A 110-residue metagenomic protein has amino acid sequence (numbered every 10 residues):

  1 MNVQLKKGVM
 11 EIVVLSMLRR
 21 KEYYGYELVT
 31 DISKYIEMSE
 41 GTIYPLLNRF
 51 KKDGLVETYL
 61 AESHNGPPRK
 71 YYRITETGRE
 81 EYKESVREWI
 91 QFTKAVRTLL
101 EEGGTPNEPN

Functional and structural regions predicted by a protein language model:
N2-Y44, A61: N-terminal helix-turn-helix DNA-binding core of bacterial DNA-binding proteins
K21, K51-K52: N-terminal processing/targeting junctions
P45, R49: Alpha-helical DNA-recognition elements
D53-P68, R73: Beta-hairpin "wing" of winged helix-turn-helix
I74-R79: Accessory beta->alpha helical hairpin/"wing" motif in late/C-terminal subdomains of nucleic-acid enzymes
E80-N110: Amphipathic alpha-helical dimerization/coiled-coil segments that flank or bridge DNA-binding/regulatory modules
